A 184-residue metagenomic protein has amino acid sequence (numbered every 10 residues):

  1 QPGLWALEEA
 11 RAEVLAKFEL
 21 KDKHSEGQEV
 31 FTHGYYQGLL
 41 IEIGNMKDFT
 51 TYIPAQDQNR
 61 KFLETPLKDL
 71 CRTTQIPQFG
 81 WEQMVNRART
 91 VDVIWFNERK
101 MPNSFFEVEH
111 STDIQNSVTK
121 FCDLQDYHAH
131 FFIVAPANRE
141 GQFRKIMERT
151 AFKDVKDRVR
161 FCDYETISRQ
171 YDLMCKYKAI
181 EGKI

Functional and structural regions predicted by a protein language model:
Q1-L20: Charged low-complexity interaction tracts in eukaryotic proteins
L7, E29, H33, D157-R160 (+1 more regions): Intrinsic-disorder-associated interaction segments
K17, I43, I146, Q170: Residues that form generic nucleotide/phosphate-binding pockets
E19-Q56: Nuclease catalytic cores
E29, N45, I53-K100, D172-G182: Active-site metal-binding core of divalent-cation-utilizing nuclease and nuclease-like domains
L63, G141-R144, R169-Y171: Short, charged, surface-exposed secondary-structure boundary motifs
C71, P77-V91, N97-Y164: Catalytic cores of nucleic-acid endonucleases
A151-I184: Charged, structured surface patches that assemble and position nucleic-acid processing machinery
